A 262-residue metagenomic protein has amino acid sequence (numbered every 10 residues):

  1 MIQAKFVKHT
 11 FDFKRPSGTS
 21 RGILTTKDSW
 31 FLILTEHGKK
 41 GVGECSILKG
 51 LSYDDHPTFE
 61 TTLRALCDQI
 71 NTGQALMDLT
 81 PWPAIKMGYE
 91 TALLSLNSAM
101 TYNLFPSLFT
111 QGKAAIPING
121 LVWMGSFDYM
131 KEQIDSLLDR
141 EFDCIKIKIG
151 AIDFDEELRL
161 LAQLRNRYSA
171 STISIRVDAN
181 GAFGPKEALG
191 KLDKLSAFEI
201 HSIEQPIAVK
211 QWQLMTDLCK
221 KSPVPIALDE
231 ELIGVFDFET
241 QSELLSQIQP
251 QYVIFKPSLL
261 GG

Functional and structural regions predicted by a protein language model:
M1-I175, N180-A182, K186-L189, D193-S196: N-terminal capping/lid subdomain adjacent to the active-site entrance of alpha/beta enzymes
I152-G262: Catalytic core of soluble alpha/beta enzymes
